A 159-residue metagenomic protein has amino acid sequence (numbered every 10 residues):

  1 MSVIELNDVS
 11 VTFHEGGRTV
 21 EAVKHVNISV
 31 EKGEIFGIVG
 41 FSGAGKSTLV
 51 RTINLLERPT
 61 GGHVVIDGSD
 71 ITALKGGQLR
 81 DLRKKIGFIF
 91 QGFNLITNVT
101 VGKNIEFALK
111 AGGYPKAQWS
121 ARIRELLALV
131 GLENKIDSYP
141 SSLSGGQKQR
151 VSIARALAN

Functional and structural regions predicted by a protein language model:
S2-N159: ABC family nucleotide-binding domain
